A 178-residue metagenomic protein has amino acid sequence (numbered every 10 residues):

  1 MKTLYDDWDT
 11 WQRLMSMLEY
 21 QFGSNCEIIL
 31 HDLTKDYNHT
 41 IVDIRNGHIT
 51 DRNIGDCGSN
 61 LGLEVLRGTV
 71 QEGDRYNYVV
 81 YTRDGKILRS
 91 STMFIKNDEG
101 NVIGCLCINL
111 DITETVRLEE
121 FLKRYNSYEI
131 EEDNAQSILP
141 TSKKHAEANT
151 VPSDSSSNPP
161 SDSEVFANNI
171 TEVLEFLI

Functional and structural regions predicted by a protein language model:
M1-W8, Q21, L110-I178: Juxtadomain coupling helices with adjacent low-complexity linkers
D7-W11, S59: Generic alpha-helical secondary structure
T10-L14, L18: Amphipathic alpha-helical coiled-coil segments that mediate homodimerization and allosteric signal transmission
L14, C57-G58, F166-I170: Alpha-helical structural motif
L18-Y76, Y81-R83: Structured interaction and signal-relay segments at domain junctions
I41-V42, S90, E132: Short amphipathic alpha-helical patches
L61, V65-Y125: Sensory/regulatory domains in signal-transduction proteins
